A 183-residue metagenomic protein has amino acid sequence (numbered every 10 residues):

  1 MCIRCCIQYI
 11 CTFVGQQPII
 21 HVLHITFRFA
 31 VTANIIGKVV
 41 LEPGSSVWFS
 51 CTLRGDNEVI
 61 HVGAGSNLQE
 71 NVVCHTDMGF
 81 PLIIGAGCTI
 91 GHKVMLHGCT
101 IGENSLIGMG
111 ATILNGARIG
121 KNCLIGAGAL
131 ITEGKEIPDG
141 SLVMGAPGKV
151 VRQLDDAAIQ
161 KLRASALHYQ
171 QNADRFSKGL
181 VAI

Functional and structural regions predicted by a protein language model:
M1-R4, T12-G15, V22-L23, R28 (+6 more regions): Glycine-rich hexapeptide-repeat left-handed beta-helix
R28-A30, N34: Mature N-terminal segment immediately following signal peptide/propeptide cleavage in secreted/periplasmic
V40, V62: Acidic-glycine-rich active-site phosphate/pyrophosphate-binding loop
